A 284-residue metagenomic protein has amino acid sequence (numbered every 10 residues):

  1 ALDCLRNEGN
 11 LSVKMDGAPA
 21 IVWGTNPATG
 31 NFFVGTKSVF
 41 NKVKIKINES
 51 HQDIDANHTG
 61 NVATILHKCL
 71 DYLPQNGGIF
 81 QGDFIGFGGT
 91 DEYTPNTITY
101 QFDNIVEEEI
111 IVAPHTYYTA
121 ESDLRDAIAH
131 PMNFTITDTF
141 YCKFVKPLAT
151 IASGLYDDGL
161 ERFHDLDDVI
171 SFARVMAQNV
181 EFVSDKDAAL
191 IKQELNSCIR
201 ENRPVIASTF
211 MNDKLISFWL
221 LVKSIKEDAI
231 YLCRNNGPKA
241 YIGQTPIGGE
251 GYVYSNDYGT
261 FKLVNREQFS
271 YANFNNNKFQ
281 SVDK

Functional and structural regions predicted by a protein language model:
A1-G9, K14-P19, W23-K284: Core nucleotide-handling region used for phosphoryl-transfer chemistry
